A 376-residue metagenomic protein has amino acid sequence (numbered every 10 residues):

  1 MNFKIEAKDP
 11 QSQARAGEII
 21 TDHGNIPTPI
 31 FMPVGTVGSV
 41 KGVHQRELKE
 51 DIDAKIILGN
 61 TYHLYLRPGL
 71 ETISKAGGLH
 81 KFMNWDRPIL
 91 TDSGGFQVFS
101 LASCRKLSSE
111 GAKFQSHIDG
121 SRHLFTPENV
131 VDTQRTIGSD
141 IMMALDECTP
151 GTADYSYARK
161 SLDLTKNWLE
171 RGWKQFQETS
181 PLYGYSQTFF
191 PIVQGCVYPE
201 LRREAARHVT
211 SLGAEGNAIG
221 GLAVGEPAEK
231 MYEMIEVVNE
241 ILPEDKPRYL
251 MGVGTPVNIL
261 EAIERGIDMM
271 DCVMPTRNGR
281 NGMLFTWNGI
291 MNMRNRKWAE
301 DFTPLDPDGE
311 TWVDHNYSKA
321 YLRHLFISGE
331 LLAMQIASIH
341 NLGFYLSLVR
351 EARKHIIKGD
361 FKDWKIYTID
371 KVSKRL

Functional and structural regions predicted by a protein language model:
M1-I20, I26-P33, K41-G42, D146-T152 (+1 more regions): C-terminal extensions of enzymes
M1-L182, R296-A299: Non-catalytic, usually N-terminal nucleic-acid engagement modules in DNA/RNA processing proteins
G24, I57, D92, Q134 (+5 more regions): Conserved, mostly hydrophobic/aromatic
Y65, P150-G151, G225-E226, N278-G279 (+1 more regions): Short secondary-structure capping/turn micro-motifs that flank functional sites
N129, T133, I137, K160 (+6 more regions): A non-catalytic, amphipathic alpha-helix used as a structural packing/dimerization or gating element in enzyme scaffolds
G138, L169, W173-F176, S180 (+4 more regions): Structural signal for hydrophobic packing residues in well-ordered secondary-structure cores of soluble enzyme domains
G151-Y155, R159, G216-L222, L331-M334: Glycine- and acidic
D163-K166, T179, Q187-L305: Glycine-rich phosphate/ribose-binding loops and adjacent secondary-structure elements that form binding surfaces
